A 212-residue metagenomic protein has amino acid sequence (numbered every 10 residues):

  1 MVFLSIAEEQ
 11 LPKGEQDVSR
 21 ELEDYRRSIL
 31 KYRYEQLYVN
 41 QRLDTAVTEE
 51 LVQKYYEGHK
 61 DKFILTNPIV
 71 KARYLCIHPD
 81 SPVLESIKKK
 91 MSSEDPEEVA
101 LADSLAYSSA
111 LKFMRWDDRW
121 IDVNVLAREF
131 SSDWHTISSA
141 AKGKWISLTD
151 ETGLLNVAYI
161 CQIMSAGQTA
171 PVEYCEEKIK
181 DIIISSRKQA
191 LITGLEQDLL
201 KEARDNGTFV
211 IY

Functional and structural regions predicted by a protein language model:
M1-Y212: Peptidyl-prolyl cis-trans isomerase
